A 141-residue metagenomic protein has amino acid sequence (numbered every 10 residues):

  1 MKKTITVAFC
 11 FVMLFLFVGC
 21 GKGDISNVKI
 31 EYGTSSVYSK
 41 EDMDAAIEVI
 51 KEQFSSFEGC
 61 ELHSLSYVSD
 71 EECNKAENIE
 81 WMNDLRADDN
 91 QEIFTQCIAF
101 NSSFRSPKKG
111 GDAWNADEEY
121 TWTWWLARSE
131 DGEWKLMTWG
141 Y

Functional and structural regions predicted by a protein language model:
K2-G23: Sec-dependent N-terminal signal peptides of Gram-positive bacterial secreted proteins and lipoproteins
T4, K109-G111, E133-M137: Short, solvent-exposed secondary-structure capping/transition elements
T4-T6, T34, T95, T121-T123 (+1 more regions): Residue-identity detector for threonine
M13, G21-I25, E61, S129 (+1 more regions): Compositionally biased, intrinsically disordered low-complexity regions
G19-E118: Flexible low-complexity loop/turn motifs enriched in small/helix-breaking residues
Y120-Y141: Short beta-strand edge/turn micro-motifs at domain boundaries
